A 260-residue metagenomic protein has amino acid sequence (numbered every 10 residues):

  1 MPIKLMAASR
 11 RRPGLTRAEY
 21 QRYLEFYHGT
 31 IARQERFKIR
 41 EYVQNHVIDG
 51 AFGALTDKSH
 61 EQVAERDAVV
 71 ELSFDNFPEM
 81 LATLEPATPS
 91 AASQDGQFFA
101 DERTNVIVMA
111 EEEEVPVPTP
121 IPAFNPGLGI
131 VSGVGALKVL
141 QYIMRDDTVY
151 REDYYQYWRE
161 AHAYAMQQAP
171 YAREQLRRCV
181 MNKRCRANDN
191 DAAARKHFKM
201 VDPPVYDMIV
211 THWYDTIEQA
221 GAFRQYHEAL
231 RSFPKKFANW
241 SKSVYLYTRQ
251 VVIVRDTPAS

Functional and structural regions predicted by a protein language model:
M1-S260: Macromolecular interaction modules
